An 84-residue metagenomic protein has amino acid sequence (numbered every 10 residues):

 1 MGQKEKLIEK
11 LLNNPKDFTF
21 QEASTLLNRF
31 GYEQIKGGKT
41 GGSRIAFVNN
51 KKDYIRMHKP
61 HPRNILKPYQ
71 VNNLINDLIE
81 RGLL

Functional and structural regions predicted by a protein language model:
M1-D17: A detector for short, charged/polar N-terminal pre-domain segments
K6-L11, G42, N73-R81: Basic helix-extension-helix modules of the SAP/HeH family
N13-G31: Polyanion-binding surface elements
R29-K59: A short, structured beta-strand/loop element
P60-L84: C-terminal structural segments of small proteins and small subunits
